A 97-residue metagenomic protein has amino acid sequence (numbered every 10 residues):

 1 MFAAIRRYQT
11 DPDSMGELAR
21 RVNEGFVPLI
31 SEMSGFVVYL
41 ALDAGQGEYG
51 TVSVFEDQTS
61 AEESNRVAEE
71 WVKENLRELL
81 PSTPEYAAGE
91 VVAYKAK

Functional and structural regions predicted by a protein language model:
M1-G50, E56-E70, R77-K97: Short S/T/G/P-rich N-terminal loop/turn motif that feeds into the first structured element of a domain
